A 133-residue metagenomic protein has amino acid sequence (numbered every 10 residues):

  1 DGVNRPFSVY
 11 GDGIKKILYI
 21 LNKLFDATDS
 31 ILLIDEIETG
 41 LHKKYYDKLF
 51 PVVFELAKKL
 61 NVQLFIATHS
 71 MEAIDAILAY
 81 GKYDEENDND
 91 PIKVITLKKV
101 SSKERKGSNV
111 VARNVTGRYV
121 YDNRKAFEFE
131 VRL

Functional and structural regions predicted by a protein language model:
D1-K44: Conserved ABC ATPase signature
I17, A73-D75: Short, well-ordered alpha-helical microsegments
T28-I31, N61-F65: Loop/turn-to-beta-strand initiation segments
L49-V53: Conserved hydrophobic alpha-helix in the ABC-type ATPase nucleotide-binding domain
E55, D75-L133: RecA-like P-loop NTPase motor core
L56-L60: Helix C-cap/helix->beta junction micro-motif
A67-H69: H-loop/switch region of ABC-family ATPase nucleotide-binding domains
